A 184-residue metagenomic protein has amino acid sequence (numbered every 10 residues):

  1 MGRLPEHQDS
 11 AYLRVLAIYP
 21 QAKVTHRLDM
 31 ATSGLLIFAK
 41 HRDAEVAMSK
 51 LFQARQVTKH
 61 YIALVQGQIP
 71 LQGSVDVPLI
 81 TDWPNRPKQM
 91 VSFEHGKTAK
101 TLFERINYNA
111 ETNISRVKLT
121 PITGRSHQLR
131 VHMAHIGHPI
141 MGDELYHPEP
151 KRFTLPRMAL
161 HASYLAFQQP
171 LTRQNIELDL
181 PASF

Functional and structural regions predicted by a protein language model:
M1-F184: RNA pseudouridine synthases
